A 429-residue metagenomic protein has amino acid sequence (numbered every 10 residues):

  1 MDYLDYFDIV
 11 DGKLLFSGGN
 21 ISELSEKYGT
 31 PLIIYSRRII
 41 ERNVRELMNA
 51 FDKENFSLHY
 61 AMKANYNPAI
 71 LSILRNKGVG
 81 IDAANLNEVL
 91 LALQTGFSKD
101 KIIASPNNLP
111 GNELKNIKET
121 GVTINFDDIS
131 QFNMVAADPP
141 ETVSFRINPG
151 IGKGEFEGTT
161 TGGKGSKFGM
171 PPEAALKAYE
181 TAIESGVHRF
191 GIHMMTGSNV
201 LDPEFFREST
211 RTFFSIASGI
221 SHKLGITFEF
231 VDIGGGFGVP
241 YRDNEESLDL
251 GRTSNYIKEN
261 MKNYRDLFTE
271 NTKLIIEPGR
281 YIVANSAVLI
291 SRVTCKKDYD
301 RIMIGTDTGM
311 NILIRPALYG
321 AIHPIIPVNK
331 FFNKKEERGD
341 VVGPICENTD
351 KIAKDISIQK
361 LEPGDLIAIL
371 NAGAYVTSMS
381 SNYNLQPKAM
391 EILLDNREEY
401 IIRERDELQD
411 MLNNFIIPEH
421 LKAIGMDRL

Functional and structural regions predicted by a protein language model:
M1-E141, A182-E184, H188, H222 (+2 more regions): A charged N-terminal "starter" segment
D2-Y3, P149-T294, I358: Active-site loop/helix belt of alpha/beta enzymes
S25, N271-L429: Charged (often Lys/Glu-rich) extended helix/loop segments that serve as interaction or gating elements
I40, K63, N85, I117 (+6 more regions): Conserved, mostly hydrophobic/aromatic
A64-Y66, N87-E88, N108-P110, D128-S130 (+5 more regions): Active-site-proximal loop/turn and secondary-structure-junction residues that shape catalytic pockets, frequently
L74-I81, P171-A178, I220, Y299-D300: Structural recognition of alpha->loop->beta junctions
G80-D82, I103, T123-N125, S144-R146 (+8 more regions): Structured core elements
P140-G152: Glycine-rich, aromatic-flanked loop segments that form ligand/cofactor-binding clefts across common enzyme folds
